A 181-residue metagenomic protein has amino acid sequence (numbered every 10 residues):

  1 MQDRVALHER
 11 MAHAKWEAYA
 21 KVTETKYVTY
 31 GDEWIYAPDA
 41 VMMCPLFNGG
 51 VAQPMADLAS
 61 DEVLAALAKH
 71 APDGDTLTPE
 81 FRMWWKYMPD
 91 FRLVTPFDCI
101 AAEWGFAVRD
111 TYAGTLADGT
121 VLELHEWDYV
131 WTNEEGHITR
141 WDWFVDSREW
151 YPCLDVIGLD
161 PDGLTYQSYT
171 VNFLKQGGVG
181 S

Functional and structural regions predicted by a protein language model:
M1-S181: C-terminal and inter-domain tail/linker signature
